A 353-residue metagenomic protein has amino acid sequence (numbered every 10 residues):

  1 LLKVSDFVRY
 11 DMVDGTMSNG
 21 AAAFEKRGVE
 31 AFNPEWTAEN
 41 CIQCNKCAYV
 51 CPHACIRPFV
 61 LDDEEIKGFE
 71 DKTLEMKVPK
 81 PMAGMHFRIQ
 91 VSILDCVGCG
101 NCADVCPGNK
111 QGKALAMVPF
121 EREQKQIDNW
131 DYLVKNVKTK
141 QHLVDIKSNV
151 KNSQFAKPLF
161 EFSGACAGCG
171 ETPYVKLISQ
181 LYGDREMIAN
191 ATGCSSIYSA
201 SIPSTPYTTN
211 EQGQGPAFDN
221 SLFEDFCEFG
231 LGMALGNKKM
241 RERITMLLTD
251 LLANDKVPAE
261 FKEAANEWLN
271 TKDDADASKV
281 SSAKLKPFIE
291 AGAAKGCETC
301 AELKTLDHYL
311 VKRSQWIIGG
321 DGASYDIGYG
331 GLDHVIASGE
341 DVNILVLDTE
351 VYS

Functional and structural regions predicted by a protein language model:
L1-C96, A103-W316, T349, S353: Ferredoxin-type iron-sulfur electron-transfer modules and their immediate structural context
V311-I317, G322-S353: Glycine-rich ThDP/TPP pyrophosphate-binding loop and its adjacent helix/strand module within ThDP-dependent enzymes
